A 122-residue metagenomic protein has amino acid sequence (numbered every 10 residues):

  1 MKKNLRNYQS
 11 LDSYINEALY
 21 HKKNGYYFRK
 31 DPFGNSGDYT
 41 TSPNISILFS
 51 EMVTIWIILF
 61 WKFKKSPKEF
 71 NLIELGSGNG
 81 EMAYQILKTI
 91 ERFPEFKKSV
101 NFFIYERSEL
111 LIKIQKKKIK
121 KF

Functional and structural regions predicted by a protein language model:
M1-L75, N79-F122: Rossmann-like AdoMet
